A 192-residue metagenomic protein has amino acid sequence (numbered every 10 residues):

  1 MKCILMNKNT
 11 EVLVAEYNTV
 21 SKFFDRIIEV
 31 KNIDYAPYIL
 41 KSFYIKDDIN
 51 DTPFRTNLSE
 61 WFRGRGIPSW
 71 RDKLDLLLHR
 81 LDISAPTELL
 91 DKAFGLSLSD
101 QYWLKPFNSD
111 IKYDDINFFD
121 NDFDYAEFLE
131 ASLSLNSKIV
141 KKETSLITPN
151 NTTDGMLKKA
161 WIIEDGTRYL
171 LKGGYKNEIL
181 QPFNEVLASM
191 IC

Functional and structural regions predicted by a protein language model:
M1-I191: Phosphate/dinucleotide-binding and metal-coordinating scaffold of catalytic cores in nucleotide-dependent enzymes
